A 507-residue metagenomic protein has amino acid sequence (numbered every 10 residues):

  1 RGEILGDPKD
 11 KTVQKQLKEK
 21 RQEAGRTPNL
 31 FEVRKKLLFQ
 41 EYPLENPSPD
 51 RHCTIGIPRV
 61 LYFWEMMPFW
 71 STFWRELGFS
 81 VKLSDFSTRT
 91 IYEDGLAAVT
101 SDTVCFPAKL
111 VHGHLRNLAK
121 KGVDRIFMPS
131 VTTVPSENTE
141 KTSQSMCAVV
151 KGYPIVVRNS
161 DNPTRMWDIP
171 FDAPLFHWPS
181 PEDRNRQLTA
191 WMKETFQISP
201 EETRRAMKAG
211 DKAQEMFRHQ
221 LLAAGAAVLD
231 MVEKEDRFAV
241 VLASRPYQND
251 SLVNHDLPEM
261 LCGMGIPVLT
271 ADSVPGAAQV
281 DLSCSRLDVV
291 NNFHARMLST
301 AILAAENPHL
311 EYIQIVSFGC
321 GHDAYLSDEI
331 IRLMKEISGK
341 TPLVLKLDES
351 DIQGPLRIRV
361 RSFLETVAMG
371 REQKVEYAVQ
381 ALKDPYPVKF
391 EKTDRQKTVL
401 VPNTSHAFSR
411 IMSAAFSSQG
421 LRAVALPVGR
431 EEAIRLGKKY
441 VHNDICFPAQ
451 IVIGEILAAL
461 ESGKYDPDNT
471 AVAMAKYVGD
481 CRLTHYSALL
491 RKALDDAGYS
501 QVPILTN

Functional and structural regions predicted by a protein language model:
R1-N507: An N-terminal assembly and electron-transfer interface module characteristic of large anaerobic redox and radical
